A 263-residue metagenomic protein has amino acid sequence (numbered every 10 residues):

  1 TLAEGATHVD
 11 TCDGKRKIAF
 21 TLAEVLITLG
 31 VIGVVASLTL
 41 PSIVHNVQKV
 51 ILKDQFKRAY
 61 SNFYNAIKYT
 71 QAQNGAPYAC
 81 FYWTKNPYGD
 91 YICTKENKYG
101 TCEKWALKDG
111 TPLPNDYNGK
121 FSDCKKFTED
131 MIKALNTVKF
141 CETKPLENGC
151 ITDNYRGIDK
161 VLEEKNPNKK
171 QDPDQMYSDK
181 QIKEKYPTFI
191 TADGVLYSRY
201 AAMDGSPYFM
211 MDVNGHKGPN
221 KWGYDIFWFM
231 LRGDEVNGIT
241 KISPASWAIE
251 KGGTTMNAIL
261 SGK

Functional and structural regions predicted by a protein language model:
T1-F20: N-terminal leader/signal peptides at the extreme start of proteins
T1-L2, Q48, G75: Residue-level recognition of short, structured coil/turn motifs that connect secondary structure elements
R16-Q48: N-terminal single-pass transmembrane signal-anchor helix
S42-F63, I67: Aliphatic-rich helix starts adjacent to a transmembrane/signal segment
Y64-W83: Alpha-helix exit/C-cap motif
I92-K95, G100-K263: Intrinsically disordered, low-complexity regions enriched in Pro/Ser/Thr/Gly and acidic residues
